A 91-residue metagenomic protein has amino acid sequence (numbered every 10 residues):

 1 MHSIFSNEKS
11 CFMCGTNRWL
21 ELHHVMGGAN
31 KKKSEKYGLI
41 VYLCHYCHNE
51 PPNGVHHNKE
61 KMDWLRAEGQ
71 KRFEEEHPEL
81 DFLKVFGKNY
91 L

Functional and structural regions predicted by a protein language model:
M1-E21, Y46: Short cysteine-rich loop/turn motifs with clustered Cys
M1-S3, G28-S34: Short, intrinsically disordered, charge-biased short linear motifs at domain edges
S6, G27-G28, P52: Alpha-helical and His/Cys-centered functional microenvironments
R18-L22, P51-G54: Cys/His-rich zinc-coordinating "finger/knuckle" motifs
W19-K31: Short recognition patches in nucleic-acid-associated and regulatory proteins
V25, C47-N49: Active-site metal-binding loops of divalent metal-dependent hydrolases
G28, L43-C44: Surface-exposed loop/turn and secondary-structure junction residues enriched for glycine/proline
K32-V41, N49-L91: Polybasic, low-complexity binding patches
